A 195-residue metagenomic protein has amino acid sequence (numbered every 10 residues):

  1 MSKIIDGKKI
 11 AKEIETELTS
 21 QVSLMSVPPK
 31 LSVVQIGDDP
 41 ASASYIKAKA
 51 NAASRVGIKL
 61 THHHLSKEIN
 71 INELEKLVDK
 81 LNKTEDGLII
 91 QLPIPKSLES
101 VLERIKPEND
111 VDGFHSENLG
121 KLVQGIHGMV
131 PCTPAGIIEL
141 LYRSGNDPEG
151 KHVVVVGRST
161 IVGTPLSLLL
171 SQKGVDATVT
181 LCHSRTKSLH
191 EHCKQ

Functional and structural regions predicted by a protein language model:
M1-V27: Positively charged, low-complexity intrinsically disordered leader regions
P28-D38: Short beta-strand segments enriched in small/hydrophobic residues
I36-D38, L65-K67, P93-P95, K106 (+2 more regions): Short, ordered loop/turn segments at secondary-structure junctions
D38-A50, K96, G128-Q195: Glycine-rich phosphate/diphosphate-binding loop of Rossmann-like nucleotide-binding domains
A53-K67, A177-L181: Short beta-strand elements in bilobed, periplasmic/extracellular small-molecule ligand-binding domains
E73-T84: Short, well-structured alpha-helical segments in soluble
E85-P93: Periplasmic-binding protein-like
L92-A135: Glycine/small-residue-rich loop that forms an oxyanion/phosphate-binding "nest" at active or ligand-binding sites
